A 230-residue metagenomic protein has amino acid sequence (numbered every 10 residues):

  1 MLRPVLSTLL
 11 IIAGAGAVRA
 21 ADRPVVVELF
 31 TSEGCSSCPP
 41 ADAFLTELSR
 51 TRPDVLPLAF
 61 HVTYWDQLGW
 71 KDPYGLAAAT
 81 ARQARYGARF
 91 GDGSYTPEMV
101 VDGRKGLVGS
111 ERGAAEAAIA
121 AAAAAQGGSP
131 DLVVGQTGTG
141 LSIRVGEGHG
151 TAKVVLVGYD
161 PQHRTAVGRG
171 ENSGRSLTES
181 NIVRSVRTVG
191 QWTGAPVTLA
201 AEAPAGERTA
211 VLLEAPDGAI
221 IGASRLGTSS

Functional and structural regions predicted by a protein language model:
M1-L6: Bacterial N-terminal signal peptides that target proteins for export
T8-L9, S229: N-terminal compositionally biased, intrinsically disordered segments and leader/signal-like regions
L9-R19: Hydrophobic h-region of N-terminal signal peptides that target proteins for export in Gram-negative bacteria
R19-A88: Active-site-proximal cofactor/substrate-binding loop regions of enzyme domains
P73-D92, T96, K105-S230: Short, conserved sequence motifs used for protein processing/export or organelle targeting and for catalysis
M99: Ligand-binding face of N-terminal immunoglobulin V-set domains in extracellular IgSF glycoproteins
D102: Conserved residues at the C-terminal ends of beta-strands
